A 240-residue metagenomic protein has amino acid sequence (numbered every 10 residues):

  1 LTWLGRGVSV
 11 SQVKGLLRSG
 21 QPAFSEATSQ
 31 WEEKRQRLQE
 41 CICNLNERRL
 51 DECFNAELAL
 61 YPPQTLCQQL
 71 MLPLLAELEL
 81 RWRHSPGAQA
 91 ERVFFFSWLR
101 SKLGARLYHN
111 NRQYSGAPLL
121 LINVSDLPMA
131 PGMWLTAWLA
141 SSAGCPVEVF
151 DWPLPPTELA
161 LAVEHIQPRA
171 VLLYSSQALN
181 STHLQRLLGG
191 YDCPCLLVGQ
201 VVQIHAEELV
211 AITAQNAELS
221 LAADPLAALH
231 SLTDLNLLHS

Functional and structural regions predicted by a protein language model:
L1-N111: Long amphipathic alpha-helical segments
F94-S240: C-terminal regulatory/effector modules of DNA-binding transcriptional regulators
